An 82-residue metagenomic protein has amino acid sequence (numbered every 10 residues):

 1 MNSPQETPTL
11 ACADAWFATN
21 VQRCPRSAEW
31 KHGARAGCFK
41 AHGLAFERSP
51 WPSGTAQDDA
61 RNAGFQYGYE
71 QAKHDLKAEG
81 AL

Functional and structural regions predicted by a protein language model:
M1-L82: Intrinsic-disorder/low-complexity detector
